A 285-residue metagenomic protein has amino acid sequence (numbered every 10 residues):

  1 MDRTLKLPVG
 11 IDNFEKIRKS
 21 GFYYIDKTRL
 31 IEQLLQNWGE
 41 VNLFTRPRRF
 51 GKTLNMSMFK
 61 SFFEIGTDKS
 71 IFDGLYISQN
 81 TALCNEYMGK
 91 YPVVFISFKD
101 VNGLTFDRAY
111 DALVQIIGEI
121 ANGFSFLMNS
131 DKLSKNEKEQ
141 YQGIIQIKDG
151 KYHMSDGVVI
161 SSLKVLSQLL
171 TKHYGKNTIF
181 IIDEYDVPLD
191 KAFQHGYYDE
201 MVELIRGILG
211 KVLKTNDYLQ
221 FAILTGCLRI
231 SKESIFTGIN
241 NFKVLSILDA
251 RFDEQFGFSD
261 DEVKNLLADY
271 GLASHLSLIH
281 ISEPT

Functional and structural regions predicted by a protein language model:
M1-N80: Walker A/P-loop-proximal flanking segment of P-loop NTPase domains
G10-D12, R18, R108, A112-I160 (+1 more regions): Conserved P-loop NTPase mechanochemical-coupling segment
E64-F126: P-loop NTPase motor core
V165-T171, E200-Q220: Substrate-engagement module of ASCE P-loop NTPases
I181-D183, Q220-C227: Structural recognition of the conserved hydrophobic beta-strand(s) that form the central parallel beta-sheet of P-loop
D217, I230-S246: Short regulatory helix/loop adjacent to the ATP-binding pocket of P-loop NTPases
L248-S277: Conserved small helical "lid"/interfacial subdomain of P-loop NTPases
L276-T285: Residue-level detector of conserved catalytic or cofactor/ligand-binding positions in enzyme active sites
